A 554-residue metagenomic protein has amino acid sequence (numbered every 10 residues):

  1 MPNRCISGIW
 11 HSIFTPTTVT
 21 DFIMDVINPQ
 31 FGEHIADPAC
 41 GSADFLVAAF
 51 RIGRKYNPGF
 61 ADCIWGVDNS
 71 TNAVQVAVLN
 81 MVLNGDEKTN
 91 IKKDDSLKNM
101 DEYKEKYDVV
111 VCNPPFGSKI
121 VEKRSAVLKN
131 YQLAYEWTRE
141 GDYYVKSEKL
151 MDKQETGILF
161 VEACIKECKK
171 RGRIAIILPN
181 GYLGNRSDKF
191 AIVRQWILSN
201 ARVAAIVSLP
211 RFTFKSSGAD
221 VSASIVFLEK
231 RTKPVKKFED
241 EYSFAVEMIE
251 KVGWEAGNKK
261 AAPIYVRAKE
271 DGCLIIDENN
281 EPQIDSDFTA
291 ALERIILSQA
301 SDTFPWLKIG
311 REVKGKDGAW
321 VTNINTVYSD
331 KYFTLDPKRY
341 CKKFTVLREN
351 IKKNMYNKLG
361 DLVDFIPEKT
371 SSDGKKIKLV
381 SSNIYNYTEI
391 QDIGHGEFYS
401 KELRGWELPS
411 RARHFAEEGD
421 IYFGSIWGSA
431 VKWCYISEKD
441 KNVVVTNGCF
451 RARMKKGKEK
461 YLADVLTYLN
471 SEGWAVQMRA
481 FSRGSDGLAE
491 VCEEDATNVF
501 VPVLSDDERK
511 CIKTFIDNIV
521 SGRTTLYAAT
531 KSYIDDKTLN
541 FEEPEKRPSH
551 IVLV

Functional and structural regions predicted by a protein language model:
M1-G8: Long recognition/docking surfaces used for binding and targeting
I9-C112, F116-L128, L178-G181, I192-V193 (+2 more regions): Conserved S-adenosyl-L-methionine
Y143-F214, A219-L228: Conserved Class I SAM-dependent methyltransferase catalytic core
S216-K353: Flexible, glycine-/basic-rich loop-and-beta segments that form/coincide with the SAM-dependent methyltransferase
V226, N442-F450, R483-K510: A short glycine-rich beta-alpha junction/loop motif
A290-K376, S505-V554: Non-catalytic DNA-recognition/assembly elements of restriction-modification systems
G360-K375, T388-E418: Sequence-specific dsDNA recognition surfaces
E418, F423-N470: A short beta-sheet element
